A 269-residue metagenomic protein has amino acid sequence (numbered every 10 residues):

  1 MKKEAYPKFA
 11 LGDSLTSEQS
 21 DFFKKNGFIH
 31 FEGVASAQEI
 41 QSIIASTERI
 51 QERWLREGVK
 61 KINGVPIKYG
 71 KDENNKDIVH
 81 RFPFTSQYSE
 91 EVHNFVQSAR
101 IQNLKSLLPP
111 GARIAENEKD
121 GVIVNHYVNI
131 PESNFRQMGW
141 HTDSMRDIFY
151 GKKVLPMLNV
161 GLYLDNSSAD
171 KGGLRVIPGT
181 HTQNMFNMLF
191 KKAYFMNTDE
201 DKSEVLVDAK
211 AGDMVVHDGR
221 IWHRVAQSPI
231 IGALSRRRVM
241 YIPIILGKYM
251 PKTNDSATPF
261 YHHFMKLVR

Functional and structural regions predicted by a protein language model:
M1-F9, V59, N187-Y194, M214-V216 (+1 more regions): Non-heme Fe(II)/2-oxoglutarate
M1-K25, E32-W140: Non-heme Fe(II)-dependent double-stranded beta-helix
D21, V154, N166-R224, Y249: Double-stranded beta-helix
F28, Q137, L155-N159, K171 (+2 more regions): Extracellular structured ligand-interaction cores
A37, R146, H223: Glycine-rich nucleotide phosphate-binding loop and flanking beta-alpha elements of Rossmann-like dinucleotide-binding
H93, A112-I114, R146-G151, G161-L164 (+1 more regions): Short helix-to-loop capping/linker segments positioned immediately adjacent to catalytic or ligand/cofactor-binding
R136-V154: Acidic, His- and aromatic-enriched active-site or binding-groove loops in soluble protein domains that engage sugars
T142-S144, L162-N166, P178: Short, structured patches in soluble enzyme cores that scaffold and shape functional sites
